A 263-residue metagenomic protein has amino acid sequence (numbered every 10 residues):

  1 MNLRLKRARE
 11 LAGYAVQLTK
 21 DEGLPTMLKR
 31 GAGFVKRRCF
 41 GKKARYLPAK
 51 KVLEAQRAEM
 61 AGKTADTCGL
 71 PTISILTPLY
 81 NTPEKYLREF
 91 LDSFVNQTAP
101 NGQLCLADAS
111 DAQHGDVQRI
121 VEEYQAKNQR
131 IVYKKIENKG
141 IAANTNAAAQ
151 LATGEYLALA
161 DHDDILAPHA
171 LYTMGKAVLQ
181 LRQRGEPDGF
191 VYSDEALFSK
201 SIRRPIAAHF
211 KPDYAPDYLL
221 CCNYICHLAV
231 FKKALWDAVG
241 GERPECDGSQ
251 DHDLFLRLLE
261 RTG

Functional and structural regions predicted by a protein language model:
V16-S93: N-proximal low-complexity "stem/linker" segments adjacent to membrane-targeting elements
D92-N101: Short, acidic, metal-binding catalytic loop of nucleotide-sugar glycosyltransferases
N101-A112, V132-E137: Short beta-strand/loop segment that forms part of the nucleotide-sugar
D108-R119, D161: A conserved acidic beta->alpha catalytic loop
I136-A152: Glycine-rich, basic loop-to-helix element that forms the pyrophosphate-binding segment of sugar-nucleotide handling
L157: Short aromatic/hydrophobic "clamp" motif used to bind/position activated sugar donors
H169-P205: Conserved donor NDP-sugar-binding/catalytic core segment of glycosyltransferases
D247-L254: Acidic donor-binding loop at a coil-to-helix junction in glycosyltransferase catalytic cores that engages
